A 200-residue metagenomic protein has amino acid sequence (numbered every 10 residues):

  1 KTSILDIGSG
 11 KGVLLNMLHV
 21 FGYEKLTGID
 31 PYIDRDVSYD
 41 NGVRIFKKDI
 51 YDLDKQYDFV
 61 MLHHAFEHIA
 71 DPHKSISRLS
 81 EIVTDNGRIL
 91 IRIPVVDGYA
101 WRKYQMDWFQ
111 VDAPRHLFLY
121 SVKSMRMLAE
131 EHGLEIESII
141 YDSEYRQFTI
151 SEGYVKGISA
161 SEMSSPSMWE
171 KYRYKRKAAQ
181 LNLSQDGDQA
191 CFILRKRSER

Functional and structural regions predicted by a protein language model:
K1-Q105, L117-E131, Q189-K196: Conserved SAM-binding loop
D36-V37, F109, N182-L183: Short secondary-structure boundary/capping segments
I45, I140-R200: A C-terminal cap/extension of S-adenosyl-L-methionine-dependent methyltransferases that defines the acceptor-substrate
Y104-D112, G153-A160: Short glycine/proline- and charge-enriched loop/turn segments that cap or connect secondary-structure elements
V122-Y141, M168-W169: A SAM-dependent methyltransferase catalytic signature shared across enzymes that methylate proteins
